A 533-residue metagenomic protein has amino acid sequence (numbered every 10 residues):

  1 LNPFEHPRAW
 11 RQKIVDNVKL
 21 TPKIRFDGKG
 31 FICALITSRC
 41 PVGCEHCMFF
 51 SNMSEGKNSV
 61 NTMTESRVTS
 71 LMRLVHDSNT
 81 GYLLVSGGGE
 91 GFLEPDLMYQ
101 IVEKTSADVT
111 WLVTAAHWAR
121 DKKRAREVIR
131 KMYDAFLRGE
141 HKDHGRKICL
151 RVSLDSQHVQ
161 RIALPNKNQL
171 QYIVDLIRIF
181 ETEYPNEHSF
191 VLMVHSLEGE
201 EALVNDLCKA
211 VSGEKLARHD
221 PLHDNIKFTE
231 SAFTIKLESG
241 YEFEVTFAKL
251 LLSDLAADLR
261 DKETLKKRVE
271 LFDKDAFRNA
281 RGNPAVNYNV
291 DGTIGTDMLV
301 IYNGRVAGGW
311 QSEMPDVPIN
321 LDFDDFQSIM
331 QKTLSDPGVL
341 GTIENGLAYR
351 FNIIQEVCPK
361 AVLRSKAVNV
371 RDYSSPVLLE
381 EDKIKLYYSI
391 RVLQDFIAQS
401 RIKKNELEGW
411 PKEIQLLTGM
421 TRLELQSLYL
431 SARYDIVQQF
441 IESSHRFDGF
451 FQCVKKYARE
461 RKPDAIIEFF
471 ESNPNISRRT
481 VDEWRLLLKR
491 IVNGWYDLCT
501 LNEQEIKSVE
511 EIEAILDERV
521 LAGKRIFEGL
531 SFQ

Functional and structural regions predicted by a protein language model:
L1-C33, R478, I506: N-terminal [4Fe-4S]-dependent radical SAM core
V18-F50, G81-V85, V300, G304: N-terminal pre-triad scaffold of radical SAM enzymes
F31-T37, M48-L203: Conserved glycine-rich "GG(E/T)P / GGGxP" loop and the immediately following alpha-helix in the radical SAM core
H46, F50-M53, P318, D325: Secreted/processed peptides and extracellular or luminal domains of membrane proteins
I148-D291, I301: Classical nucleotidyltransferase
P165-Q169, H195, N205-C208, K236 (+9 more regions): Class I S-adenosyl-L-methionine
K227-E381, Y388-S389: Accessory C-terminal segments flanking Radical SAM cores
I353-S531: Extended non-globular C-terminal regions
